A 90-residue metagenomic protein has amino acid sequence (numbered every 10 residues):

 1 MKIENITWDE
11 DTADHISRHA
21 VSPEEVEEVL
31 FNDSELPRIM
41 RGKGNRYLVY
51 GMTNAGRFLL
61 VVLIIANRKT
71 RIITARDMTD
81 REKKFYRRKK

Functional and structural regions predicted by a protein language model:
M1-K90: Ribonuclease/tRNase effector modules and their secretory precursors
